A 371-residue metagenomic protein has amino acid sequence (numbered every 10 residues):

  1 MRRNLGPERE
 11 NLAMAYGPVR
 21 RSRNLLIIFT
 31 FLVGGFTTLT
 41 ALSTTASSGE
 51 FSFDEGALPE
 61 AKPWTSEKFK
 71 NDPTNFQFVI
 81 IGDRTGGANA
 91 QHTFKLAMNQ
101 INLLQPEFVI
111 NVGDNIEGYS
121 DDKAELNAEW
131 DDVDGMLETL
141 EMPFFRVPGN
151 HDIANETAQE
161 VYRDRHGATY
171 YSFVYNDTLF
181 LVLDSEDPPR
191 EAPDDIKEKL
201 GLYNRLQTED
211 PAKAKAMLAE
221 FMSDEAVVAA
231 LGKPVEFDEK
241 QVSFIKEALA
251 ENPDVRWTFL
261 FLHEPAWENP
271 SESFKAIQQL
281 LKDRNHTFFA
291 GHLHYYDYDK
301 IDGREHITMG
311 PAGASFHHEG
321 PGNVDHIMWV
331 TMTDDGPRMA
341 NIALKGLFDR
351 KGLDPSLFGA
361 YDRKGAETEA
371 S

Functional and structural regions predicted by a protein language model:
G17-I28: N-terminal Sec-pathway targeting helices
I27-T38: Hydrophobic membrane-insertion alpha-helices, especially the h-region of bacterial N-terminal signal peptides
L39-S48: Signal peptide processing junction and immediate N-terminal pro/mature segment of secreted/exported proteins
S47-N127, K240: N-terminal active-site segment of His-dependent metallophosphoesterases
G49-E55, P59-E60, M328-S371: A short C-terminal boundary segment appended to hydrolase-like catalytic domains
G49-P63, K70, K123-N252, W257 (+3 more regions): Extended active-site neighborhood of metal-dependent phosphoesterases/phosphodiesterases
D83, G113-D114, G149-N150, H263 (+1 more regions): Active-site glycine-centered loops adjacent to acidic/histidine catalytic or metal-binding residues that shape
I116, L249-E268: Short acidic, glycine-rich surface-loop motifs adjacent to enzyme active sites
